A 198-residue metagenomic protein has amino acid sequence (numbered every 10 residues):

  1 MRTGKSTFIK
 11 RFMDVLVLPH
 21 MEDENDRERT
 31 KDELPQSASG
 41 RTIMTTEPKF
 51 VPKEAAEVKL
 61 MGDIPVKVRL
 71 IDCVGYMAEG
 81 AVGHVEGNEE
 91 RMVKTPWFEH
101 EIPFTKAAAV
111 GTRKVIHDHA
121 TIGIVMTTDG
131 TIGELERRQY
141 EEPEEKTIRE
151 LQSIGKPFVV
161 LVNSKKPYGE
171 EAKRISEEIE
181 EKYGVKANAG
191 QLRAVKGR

Functional and structural regions predicted by a protein language model:
M1-E99, H117: Conserved G1/Walker A P-loop phosphate-binding module
K59-I64, V115-H119, E150-I154, E180-E181: Conserved catalytic network of the ASCE P-loop NTPase/AAA+ motor domain
V74-A78, D129-I132, K165-Y168, R193-K196: Conserved nucleotide-binding/hydrolysis micro-motifs of P-loop NTPases
G80-G83, E134-Q139, G169-K173: Conserved ATPase-coupling elements of RecA-like P-loop NTPase cores
A81-I132, L151: Inter-motif core of Ras-like GTPase G domains
V110-G111, I132-G155: Amphipathic helical hotspot of TIR/SEFIR-family domains
I124-D129, E134, V160-V162, A189-Q191: Conserved beta-strand segments of the P-loop GTPase G domain that flank and frequently precede/overlap
K146-V159, S164-R198: Canonical P-loop GTPase G-domain recognition
